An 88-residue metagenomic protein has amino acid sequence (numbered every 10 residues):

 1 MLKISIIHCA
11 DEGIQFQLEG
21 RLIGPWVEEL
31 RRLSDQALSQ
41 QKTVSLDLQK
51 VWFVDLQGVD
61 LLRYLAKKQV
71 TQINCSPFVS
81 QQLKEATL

Functional and structural regions predicted by a protein language model:
M1-G13: Short, compositionally biased "basic patch" segments
C9, F16-L88: Amphipathic alpha-helical interaction surfaces in cytosolic regulatory modules
